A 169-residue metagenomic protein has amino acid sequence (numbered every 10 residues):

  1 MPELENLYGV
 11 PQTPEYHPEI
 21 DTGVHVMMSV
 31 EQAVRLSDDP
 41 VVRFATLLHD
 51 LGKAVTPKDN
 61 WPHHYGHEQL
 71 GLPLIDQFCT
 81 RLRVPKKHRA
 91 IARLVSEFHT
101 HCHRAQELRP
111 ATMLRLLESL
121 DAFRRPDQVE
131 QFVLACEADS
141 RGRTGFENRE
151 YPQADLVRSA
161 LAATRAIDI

Functional and structural regions predicted by a protein language model:
M1-P2, T46: Conserved long hydrophobic alpha-helices within structured protein cores
E3-V30, G52-W61: Active-site flanking loop/helix segments enriched in acidic
L7, Q32-I169: C-terminal subdomains that position terminal phosphate/3'-OH groups for nucleotidyl transfer/ligation, primarily on
